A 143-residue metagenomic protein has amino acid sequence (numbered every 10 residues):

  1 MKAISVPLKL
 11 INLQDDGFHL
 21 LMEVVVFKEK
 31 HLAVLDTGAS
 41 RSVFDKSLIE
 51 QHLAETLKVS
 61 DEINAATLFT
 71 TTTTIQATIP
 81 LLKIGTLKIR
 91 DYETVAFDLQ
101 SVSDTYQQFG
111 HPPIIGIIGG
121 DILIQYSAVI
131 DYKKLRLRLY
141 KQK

Functional and structural regions predicted by a protein language model:
M1-K143: Pepsin/retropepsin-fold aspartyl endopeptidases
